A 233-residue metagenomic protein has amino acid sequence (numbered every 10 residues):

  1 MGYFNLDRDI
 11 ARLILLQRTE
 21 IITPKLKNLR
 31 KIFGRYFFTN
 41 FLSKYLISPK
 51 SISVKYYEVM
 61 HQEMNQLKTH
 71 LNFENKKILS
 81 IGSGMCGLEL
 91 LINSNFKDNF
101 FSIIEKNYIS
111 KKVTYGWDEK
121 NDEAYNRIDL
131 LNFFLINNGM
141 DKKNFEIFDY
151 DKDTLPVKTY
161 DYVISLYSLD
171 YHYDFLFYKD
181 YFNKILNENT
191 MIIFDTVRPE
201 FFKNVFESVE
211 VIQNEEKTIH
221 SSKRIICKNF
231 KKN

Functional and structural regions predicted by a protein language model:
G2-E74: Class I SAM-dependent methyltransferase Rossmann-like catalytic core, especially the SAM/SAH-binding loop
N75-G84, S102-E105: Conserved class I S-adenosyl-L-methionine
M85-D98, T114-Y115: Conserved SAM-binding loop of SAM-dependent methyltransferases across substrates and taxa, primarily the Class I
D118-T154: S-adenosyl-L-methionine
D161-D174: A short SAM/SAH-binding and catalytic strip from SAM-dependent methyltransferases
L176-E188: A short glycine-rich, Lys/Arg-flanked "PGG" loop and its adjoining helix->strand segment in the class I
N189-P199: Conserved beta-strand signature within the Rossmann-like core of class I S-adenosyl-L-methionine
S208-N233: Core SAM-dependent methyltransferase catalytic element
